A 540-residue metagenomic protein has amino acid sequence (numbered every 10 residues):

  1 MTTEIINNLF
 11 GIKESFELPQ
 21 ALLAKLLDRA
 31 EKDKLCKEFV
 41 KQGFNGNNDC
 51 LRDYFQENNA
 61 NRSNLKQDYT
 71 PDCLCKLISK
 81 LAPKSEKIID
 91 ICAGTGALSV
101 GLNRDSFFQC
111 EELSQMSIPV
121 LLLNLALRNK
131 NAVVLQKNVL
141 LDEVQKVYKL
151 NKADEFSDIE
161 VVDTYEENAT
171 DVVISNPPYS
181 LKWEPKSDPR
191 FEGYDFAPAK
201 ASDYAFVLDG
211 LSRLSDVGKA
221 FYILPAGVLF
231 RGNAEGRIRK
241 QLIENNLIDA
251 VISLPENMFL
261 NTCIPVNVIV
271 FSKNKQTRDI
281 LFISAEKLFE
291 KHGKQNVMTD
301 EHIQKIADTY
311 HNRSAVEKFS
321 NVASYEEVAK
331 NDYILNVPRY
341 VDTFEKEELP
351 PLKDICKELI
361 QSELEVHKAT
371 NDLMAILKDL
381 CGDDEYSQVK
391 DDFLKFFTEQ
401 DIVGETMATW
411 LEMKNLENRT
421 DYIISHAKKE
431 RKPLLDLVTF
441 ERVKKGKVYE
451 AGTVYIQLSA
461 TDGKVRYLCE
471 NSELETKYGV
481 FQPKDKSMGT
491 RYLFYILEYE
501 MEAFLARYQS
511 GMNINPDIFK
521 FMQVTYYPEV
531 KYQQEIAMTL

Functional and structural regions predicted by a protein language model:
T2-Q109: Class I S-adenosyl-L-methionine
P71-S175, S180-K182, P225-G227, I238 (+1 more regions): Conserved S-adenosyl-L-methionine
V134-Q136, P198-F271: Conserved Class I SAM-dependent methyltransferase catalytic core
T170-Y204: Acidic, glycine-rich loop-and-beta core segments that form the ion-binding/anion-interacting portion of active sites
L260-N336, T343-F344, P350-P351: Flexible, glycine-/basic-rich loop-and-beta segments that form/coincide with the SAM-dependent methyltransferase
I269, I334-L335, R339-Y340, S472-G479 (+1 more regions): A short glycine-rich beta-alpha junction/loop motif
S284, Q457-E502, R507-S510, N515-F519: A short beta-sheet element
Y310, S314-K445, E450, Y526-L540: Non-catalytic DNA-recognition/assembly elements of restriction-modification systems
